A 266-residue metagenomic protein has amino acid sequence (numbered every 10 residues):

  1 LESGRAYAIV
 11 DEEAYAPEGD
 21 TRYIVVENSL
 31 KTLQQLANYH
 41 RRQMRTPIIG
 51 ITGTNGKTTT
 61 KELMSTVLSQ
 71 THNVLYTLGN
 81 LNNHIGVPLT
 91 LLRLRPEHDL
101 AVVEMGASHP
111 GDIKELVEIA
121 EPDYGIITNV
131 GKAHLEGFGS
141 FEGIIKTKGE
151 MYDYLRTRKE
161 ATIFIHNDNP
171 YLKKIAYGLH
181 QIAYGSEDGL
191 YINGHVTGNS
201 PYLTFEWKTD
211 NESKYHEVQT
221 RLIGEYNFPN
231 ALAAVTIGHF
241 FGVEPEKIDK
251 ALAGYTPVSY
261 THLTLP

Functional and structural regions predicted by a protein language model:
L1-E13: Extracellular/luminal Protease-associated
G4, E121, T256: Conserved functional loop/turn residues at catalytic and ligand-binding sites
A6-Y7, R22, N73-V74, E244: Residue-level detector of anion-binding/catalytic polar loops
D11-D20, I126-L263: Acidic, Mg2+-coordinating active-site environments of NTP-dependent enzymes
Y23-L30: N-terminal pre-Walker A segment at the start of P-loop NTPase domains
V26, T77, Y184: Hydrophobic residues at beta-strand termini and immediately following loops that shape nucleotide-binding pockets
K31-N167, Y171-H180, K214, L232 (+1 more regions): Phosphate-binding loop of NTP-binding sites
